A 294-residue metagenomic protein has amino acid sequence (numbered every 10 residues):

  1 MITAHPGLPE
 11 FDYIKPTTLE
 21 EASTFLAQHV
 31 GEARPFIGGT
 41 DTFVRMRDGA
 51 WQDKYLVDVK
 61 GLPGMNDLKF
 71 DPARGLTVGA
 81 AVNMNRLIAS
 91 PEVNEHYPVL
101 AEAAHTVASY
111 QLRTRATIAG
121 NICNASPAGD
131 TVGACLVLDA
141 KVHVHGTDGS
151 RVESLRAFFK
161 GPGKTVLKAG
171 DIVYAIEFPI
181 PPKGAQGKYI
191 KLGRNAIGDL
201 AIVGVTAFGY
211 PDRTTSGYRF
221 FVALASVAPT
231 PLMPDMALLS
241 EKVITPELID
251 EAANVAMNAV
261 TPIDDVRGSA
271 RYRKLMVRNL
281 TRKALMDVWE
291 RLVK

Functional and structural regions predicted by a protein language model:
M1-K294: C-terminal structural segment of proteins
